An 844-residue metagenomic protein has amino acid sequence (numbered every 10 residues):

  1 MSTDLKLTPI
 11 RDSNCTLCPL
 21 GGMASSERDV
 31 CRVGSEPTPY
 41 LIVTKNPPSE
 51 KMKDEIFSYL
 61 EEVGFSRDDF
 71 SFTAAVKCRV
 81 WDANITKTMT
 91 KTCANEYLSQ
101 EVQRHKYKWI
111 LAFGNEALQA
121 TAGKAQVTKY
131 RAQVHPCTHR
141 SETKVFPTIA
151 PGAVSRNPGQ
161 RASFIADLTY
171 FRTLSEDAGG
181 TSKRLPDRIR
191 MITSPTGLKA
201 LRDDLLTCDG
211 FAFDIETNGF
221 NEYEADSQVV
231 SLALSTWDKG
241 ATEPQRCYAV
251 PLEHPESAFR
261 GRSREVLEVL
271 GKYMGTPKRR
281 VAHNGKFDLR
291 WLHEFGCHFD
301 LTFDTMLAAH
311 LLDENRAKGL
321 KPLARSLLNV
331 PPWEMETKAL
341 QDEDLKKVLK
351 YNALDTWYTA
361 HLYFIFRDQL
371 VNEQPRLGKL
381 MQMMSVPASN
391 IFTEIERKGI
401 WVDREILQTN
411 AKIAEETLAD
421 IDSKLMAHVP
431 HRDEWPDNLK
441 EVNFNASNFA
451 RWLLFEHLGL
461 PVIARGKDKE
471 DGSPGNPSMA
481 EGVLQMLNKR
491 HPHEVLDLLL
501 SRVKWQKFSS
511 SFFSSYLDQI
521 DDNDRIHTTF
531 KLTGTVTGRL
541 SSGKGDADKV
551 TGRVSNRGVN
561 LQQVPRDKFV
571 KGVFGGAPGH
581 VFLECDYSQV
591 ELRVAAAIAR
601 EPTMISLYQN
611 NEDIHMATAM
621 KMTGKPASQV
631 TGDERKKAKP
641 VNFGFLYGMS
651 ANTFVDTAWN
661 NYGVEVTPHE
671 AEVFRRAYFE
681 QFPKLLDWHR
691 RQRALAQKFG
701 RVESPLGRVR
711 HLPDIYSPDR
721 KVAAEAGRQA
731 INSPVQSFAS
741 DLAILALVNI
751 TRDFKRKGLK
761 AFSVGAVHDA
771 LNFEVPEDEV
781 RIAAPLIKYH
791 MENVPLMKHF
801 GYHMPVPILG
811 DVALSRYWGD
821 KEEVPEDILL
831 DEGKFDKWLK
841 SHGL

Functional and structural regions predicted by a protein language model:
M1-K6, A178-A200, R816-L844: Acidic, low-complexity intrinsically disordered tails
S2-A178: A polyanion-binding, active-site-adjacent surface
P37, F57, E61, A122-A132 (+6 more regions): Metal-dependent phosphoesterase core characteristic of DEDDh/y 3'-5' exonuclease domains
L41-T44, T148, F211-F213, A282 (+3 more regions): Short hydrophobic beta-strand that contains or immediately precedes a catalytic carboxylate
L118-Q119, G219-Y223, L232, K286-C297 (+3 more regions): Short active-site loop/helix that positions an aromatic residue
T173-E253, T276, N315, L327 (+9 more regions): Conserved "right-hand" nucleotidyltransferase catalytic core of DNA-directed polymerases
N390-R397, P461, K489-P492, H527-T528 (+7 more regions): Conserved catalytic core of nucleic-acid polymerases
Y789-F800: A common structural junction motif
